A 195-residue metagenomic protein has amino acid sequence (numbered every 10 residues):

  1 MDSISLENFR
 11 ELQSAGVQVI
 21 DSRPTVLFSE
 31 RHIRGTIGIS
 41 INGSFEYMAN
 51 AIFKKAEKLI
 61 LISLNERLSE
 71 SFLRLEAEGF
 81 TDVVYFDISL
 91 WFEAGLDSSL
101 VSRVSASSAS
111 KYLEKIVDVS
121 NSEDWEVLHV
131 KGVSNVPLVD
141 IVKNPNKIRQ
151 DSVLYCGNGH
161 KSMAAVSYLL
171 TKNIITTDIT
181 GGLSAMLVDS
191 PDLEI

Functional and structural regions predicted by a protein language model:
M1-S14: C-terminal accessory/connector segments of nucleic-acid motor ATPases
D2, I20-R23, D118: Short secondary-structure boundary micro-motifs
D2, V17, S40-N42: A general structural motif
Q13-F28: Short, compositionally biased "basic patch" segments
T25-V153, G157-I195: Rhodanese-like catalytic fold shared by cysteine-dependent sulfurtransferases and DSP/PTP-type phosphatases
